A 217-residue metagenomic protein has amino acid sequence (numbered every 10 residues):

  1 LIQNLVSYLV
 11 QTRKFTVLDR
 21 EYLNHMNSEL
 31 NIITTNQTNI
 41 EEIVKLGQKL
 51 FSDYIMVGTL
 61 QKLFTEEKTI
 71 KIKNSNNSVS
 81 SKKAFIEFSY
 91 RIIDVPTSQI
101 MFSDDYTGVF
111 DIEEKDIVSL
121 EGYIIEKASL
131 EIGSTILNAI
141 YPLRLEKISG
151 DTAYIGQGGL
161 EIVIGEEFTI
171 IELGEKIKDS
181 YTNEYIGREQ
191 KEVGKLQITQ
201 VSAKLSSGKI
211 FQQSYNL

Functional and structural regions predicted by a protein language model:
L1-T59, V95-S103, V163, I171-T182: N-terminal segment of the mature soluble domain
E21, D104-Y106, E189, L196: Short hydrophobic alpha-helix segments
L23-H25, K62-T65, G108-D111, K176 (+2 more regions): Solvent-exposed loop/turn segments at secondary-structure junctions within structured extracellular/periplasmic domains
V44-L46, N76-S80, I186: Outer-membrane beta-barrel proteins
Y54-F110: Amphipathic beta-strand/beta-sheet edge segments enriched in Tyr/Trp
K83, R91-I155, L160-E167, V201-L205 (+1 more regions): C-terminal/domain-edge helix-coil "capping" segments
E167-N216: C-terminal soluble interaction/assembly domains
